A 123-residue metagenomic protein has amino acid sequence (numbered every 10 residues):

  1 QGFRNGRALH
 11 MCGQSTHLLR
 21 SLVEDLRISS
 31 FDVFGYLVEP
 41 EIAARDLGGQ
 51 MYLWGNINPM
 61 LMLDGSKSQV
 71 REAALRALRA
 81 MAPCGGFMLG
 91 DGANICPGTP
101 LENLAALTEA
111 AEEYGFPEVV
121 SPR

Functional and structural regions predicted by a protein language model:
Q1-R123: Active-site loop segments of alpha/beta catalytic cores
